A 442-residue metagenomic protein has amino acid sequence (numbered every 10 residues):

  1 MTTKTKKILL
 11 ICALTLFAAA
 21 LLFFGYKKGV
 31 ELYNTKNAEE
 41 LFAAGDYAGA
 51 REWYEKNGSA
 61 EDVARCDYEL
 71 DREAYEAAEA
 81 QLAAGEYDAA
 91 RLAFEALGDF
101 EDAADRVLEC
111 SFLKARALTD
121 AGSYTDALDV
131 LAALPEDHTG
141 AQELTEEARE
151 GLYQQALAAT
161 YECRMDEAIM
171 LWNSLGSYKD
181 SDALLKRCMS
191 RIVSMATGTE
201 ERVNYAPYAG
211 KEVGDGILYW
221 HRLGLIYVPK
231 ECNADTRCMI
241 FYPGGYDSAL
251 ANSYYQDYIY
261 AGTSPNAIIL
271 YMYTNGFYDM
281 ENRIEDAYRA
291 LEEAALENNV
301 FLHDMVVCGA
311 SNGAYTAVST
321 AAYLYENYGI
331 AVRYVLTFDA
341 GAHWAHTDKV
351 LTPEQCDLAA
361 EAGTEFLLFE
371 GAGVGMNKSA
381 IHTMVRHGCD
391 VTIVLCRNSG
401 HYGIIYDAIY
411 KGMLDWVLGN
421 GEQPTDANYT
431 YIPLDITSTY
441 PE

Functional and structural regions predicted by a protein language model:
K186-R237, Y429-E442: A domain-start/cap signature at the N-terminus of enzymes
D235-G245: Short beta-strand element of the alpha/beta-hydrolase
A251-I269: Short amphipathic alpha-helix adjacent to the substrate-entry channel of hydrolases
Y278-N298: Alpha/beta-hydrolase active-site loop
V307-G309, F338: Short beta-strand immediately N-terminal to the catalytic nucleophile in serine-hydrolase-like folds
G309-A317: Gly/Ala-rich beta-loop-alpha elbow adjacent to hydrolase catalytic centers
Y334-L414: The feature captures the conserved acid-bearing segment of alpha/beta-hydrolase catalytic domains
N398, I405-A408, D415-E442: Alpha/beta-hydrolase-fold serine-hydrolase catalytic core, especially in secreted/extracellular enzymes
